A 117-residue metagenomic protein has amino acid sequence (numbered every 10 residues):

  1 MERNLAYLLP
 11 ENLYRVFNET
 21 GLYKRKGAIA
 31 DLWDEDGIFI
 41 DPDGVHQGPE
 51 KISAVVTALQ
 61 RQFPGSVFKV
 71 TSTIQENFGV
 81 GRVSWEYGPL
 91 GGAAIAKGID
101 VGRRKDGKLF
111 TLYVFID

Functional and structural regions predicted by a protein language model:
E2-E35: Short acidic-aromatic low-complexity motifs
K26-S72, E76-F78: A solvent-exposed, acidic/Ser-Thr-rich amphipathic alpha-helical stretch
F39, V83, T111-L112: Short hydrophobic/aromatic-rich beta-strand segments that constitute the beta-sheet cores of beta-sandwich/beta-barrel
Q62, G88-I95: Short, cysteine-centered beta-strand-loop-beta hairpins and adjacent loop/turn segments enriched in charged/polar
V67-F68, R82, A93-D100: Short, surface-exposed coil-to-beta transition loops
E76-Y87: A short hydrophobic beta-strand element
E86-P89, F115-D117: Secondary-structure transition/turn motif
K97-D117: Short beta-strand edge/turn micro-motifs at domain boundaries
